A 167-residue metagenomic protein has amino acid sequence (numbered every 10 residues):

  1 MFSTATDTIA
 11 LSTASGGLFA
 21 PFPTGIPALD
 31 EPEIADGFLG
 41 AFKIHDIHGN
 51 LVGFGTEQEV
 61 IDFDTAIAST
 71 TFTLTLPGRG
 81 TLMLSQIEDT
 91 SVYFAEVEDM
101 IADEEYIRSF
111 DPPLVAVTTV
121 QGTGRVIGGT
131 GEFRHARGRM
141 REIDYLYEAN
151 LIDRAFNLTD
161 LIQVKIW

Functional and structural regions predicted by a protein language model:
M1-T118: Extracellular or lumenal secretory-pathway regions
L39, I67-T71, V126-G128, R137 (+1 more regions): Extracellular structured ligand-interaction cores
V60, G129, Y145-Y147: Short beta-turn/strand-loop junction motif enriched in small, turn-promoting residues
T75-M83, I127-G138: A short, structured loop/turn motif at beta-sheet edges
T119-V126: Extended beta-sheet lipid-handling architectures
F133-W167: C-terminal or internal capping secondary-structure element at the end of a domain, subdomain, or sheet
